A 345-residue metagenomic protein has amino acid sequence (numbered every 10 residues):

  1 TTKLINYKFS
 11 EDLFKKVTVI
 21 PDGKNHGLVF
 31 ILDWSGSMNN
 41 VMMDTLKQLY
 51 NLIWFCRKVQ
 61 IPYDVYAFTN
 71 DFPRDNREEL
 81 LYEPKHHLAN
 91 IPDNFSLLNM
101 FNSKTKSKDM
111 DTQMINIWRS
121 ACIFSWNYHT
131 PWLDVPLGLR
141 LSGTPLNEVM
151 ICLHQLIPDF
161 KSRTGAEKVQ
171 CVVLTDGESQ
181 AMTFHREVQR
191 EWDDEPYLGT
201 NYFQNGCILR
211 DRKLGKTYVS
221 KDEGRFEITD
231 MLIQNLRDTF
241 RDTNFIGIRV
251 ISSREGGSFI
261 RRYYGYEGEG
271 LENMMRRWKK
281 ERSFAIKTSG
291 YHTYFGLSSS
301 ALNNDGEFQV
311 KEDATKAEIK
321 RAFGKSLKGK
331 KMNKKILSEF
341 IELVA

Functional and structural regions predicted by a protein language model:
T1-A345: Acidic, glycine-rich A-domain
